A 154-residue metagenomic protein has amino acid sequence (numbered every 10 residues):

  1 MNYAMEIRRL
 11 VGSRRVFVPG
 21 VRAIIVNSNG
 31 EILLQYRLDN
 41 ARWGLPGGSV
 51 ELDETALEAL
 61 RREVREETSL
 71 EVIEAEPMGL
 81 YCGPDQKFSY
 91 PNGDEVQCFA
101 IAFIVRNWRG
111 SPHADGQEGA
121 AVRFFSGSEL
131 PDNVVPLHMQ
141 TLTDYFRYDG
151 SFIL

Functional and structural regions predicted by a protein language model:
M1-R22, D94: Acidic, metal-coordinating catalytic segment for phosphate/diphosphate chemistry, firing primarily on the Nudix
V18, L38-N40, L45, V72 (+1 more regions): Short connector loops at helix/strand junctions that flank enzyme active sites, especially segments positioning acidic
P19-V21, G30, F99-I101, A120: Change "...and in nucleic-acid phosphodiester-cleaving endonucleases..." to "...and in nucleic-acid processing enzymes
I25, A102-R106, R123-F124: Short, well-ordered beta-strand micro-motif
N27-E67: Conserved Nudix-box catalytic region and its N-terminal flanking loop in Nudix hydrolases and closely related
A41-W43, S111-L154: Nudix hydrolase/Nudix homology domain
E71-L80: A short coil-to-beta-strand element that immediately follows conserved catalytic motifs
Y81-S111: Active-site-adjacent beta-strand/loop module that shapes the phosphate/pyrophosphate-binding cleft
